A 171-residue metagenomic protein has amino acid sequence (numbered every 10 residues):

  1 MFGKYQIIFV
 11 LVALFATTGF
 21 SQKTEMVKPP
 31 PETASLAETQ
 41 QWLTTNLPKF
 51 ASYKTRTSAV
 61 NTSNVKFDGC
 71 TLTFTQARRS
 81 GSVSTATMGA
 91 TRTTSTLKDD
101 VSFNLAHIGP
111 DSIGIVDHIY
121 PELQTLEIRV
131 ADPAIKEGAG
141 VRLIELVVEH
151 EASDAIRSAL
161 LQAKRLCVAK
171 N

Functional and structural regions predicted by a protein language model:
M1-F9: Bacterial N-terminal signal peptides that target proteins for export
I8-A16: Bacterial N-terminal signal peptides
T17-K23: Sec/Tat signal peptide C-region and signal peptidase I cleavage site
K23-L97: N-terminal recruitment modules of adaptor/scaffold proteins
V27-P31, A37, D111-N171: Acidic, Ser/Thr- and proline-rich intrinsically disordered linker/docking segments of eukaryotic scaffolds
R56, N61-D68, T75-A77, N104-A106 (+3 more regions): A structural detector for beta-sheet-dominated domains
T91-Y120: Phosphoinositide-dependent membrane-docking surfaces
